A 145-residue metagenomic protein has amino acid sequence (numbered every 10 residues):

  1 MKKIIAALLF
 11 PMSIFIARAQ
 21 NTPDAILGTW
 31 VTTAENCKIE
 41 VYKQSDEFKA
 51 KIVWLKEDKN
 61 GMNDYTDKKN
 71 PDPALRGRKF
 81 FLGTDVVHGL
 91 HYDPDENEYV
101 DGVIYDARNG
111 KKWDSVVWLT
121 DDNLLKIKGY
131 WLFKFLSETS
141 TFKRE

Functional and structural regions predicted by a protein language model:
M1-N21: Bacterial Sec-dependent N-terminal signal peptides
P23-K38, I52, F142-K143: Tryptophan-anchored aromatic micro-motifs
L27, Y42-D106, K112-D114: Central antiparallel beta-sheet cores of small beta-barrel/beta-sandwich binding domains
V31, Y42, H91, W118-L119 (+1 more regions): Well-ordered beta-strand positions
A34, K43-S45, W54, D106 (+2 more regions): A mature extracytoplasmic/lumenal domain signature
E35-K38, D85, G110-D114, L136-E138: Short, surface-exposed coil-to-beta transition loops
N36-K38, E47, L124: Structural motif
D122-L124, Y130-E145: Edge beta-strand at a domain terminus
